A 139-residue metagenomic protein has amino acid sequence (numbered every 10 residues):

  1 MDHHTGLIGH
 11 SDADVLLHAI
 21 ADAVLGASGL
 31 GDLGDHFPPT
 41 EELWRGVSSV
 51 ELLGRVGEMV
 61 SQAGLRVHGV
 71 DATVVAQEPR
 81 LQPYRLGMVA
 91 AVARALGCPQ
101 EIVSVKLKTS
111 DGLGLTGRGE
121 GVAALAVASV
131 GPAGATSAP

Functional and structural regions predicted by a protein language model:
M1-L86, A91, A95-L96: RNase III-family endoribonuclease catalytic core
G69-D71, S104, G121-L125: Broad gene-expression machinery/nucleic-acid interaction feature
P99-I102: Short acidic capping loops at alpha-helix termini that bridge into adjacent secondary structure
V105-T109: Pyridoxal 5′-phosphate
L113-G114: Mobile acidic interaction elements
R118-S137: C-terminal edge-of-domain segments
